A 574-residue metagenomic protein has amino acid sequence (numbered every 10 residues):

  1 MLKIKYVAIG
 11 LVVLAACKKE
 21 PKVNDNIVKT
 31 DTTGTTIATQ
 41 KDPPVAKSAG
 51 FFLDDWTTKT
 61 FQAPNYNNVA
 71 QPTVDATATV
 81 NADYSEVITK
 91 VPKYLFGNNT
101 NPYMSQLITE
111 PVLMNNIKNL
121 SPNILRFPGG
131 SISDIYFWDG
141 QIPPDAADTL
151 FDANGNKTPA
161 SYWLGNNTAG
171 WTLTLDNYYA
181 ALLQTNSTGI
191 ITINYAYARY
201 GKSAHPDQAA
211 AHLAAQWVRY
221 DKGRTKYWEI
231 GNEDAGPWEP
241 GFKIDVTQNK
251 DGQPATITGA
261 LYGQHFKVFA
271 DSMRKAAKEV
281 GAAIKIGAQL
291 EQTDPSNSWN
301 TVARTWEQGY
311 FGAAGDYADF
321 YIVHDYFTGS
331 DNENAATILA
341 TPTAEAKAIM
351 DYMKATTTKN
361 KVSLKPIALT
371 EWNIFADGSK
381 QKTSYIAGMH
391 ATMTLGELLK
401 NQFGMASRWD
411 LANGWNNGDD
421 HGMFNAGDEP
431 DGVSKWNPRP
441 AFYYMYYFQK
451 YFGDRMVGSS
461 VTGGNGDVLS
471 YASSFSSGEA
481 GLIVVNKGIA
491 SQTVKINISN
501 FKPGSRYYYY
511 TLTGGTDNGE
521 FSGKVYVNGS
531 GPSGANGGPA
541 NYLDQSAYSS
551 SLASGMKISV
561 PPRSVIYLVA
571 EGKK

Functional and structural regions predicted by a protein language model:
L2-I9: Sec-dependent signal peptide recognition, specifically the positively charged N-region followed immediately by
A16-A46, G50-F51, T57: Bacterial Sec-dependent N-terminal signal peptides
D42-D316: N-terminal catalytic cores of secreted or lumenal carbohydrate-active enzymes
N98-Y103, F127-G130, T192-A196, I230-D234 (+7 more regions): Active-site-proximal beta-strand/loop segments in catalytic clefts of secreted hydrolases
G259-A391, N401: Noncatalytic carbohydrate-binding groove/subsite architecture in carbohydrate-active enzymes
L369, N373-F452, M456-S470, S476: Aromatic/acidic polysaccharide-binding cleft in carbohydrate-active enzymes
N465-S505, Y509-T516, R563-V569: Carbohydrate-binding surface patches
F501-M556, V560: Acidic, Ser/Thr/Pro-rich beta/coil linker or hinge segments at domain junctions
